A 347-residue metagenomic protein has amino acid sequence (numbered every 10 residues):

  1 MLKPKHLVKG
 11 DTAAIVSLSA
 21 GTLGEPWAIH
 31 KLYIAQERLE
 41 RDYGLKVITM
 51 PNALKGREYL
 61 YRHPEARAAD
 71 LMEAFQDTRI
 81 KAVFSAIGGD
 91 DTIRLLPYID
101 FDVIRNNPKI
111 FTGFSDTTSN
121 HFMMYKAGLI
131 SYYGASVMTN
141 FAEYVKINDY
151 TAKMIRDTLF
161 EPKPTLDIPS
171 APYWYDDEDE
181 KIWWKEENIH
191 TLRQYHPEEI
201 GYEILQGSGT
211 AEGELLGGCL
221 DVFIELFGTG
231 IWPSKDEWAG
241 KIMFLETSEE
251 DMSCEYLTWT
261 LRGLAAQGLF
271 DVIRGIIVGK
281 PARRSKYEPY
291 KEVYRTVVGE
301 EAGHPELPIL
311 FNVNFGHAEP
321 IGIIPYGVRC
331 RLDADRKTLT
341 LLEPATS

Functional and structural regions predicted by a protein language model:
M1-R79: ATP/NTP phosphate-donor binding region
A28-A35, E203-D251: Conserved beta-alpha junction segments in alpha/beta enzyme cores
I29-L32, P64-A68, L257-G263, Y290-T296: Charged helix-capping and loop-helix junction motifs
A74-I99: Long, hydrophobic/aromatic-enriched structural stretches that serve as scaffold segments
I99-M124, I130-M138, P308: Short, acidic/small-residue loops that bind anionic groups at enzyme active sites
Y133-G218: Conserved anion/nucleotide-ligand pocket segment
L226-Y290: Internal helical hairpin/lid segments
V278-S347: ATP/nucleoside-binding phosphotransfer catalytic cores, i.e., glycine-rich phosphate-binding loops
